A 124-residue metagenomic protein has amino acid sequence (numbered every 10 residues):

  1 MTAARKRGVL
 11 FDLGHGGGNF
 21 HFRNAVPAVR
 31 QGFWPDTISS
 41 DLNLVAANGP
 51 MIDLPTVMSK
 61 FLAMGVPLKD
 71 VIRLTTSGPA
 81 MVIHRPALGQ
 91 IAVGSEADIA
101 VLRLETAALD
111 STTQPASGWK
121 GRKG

Functional and structural regions predicted by a protein language model:
M1-L10, N19-P35: Histidine/acidic residue-rich metal-binding segments in metalloenzymes
A3-K6, A92-V93, R122-K123: Solvent-exposed alpha-helices and their adjacent loops that cap or buttress functional pockets in soluble metabolic
L10-G14, I38-S39: Structural detector of well-ordered beta-strand residues that form the stable sheet scaffold of enzyme domains
G14, G49, G89, P115-G118 (+1 more regions): Glycine-centered flexibility motif
G14-G18, N43-V45: Active-site beta-loop-alpha junctions enriched in small/polar residues
G16-G18, G78-M81, L109-T112: A short linear-motif detector with a strong N-terminal bias
R23-L104: His/Asp/Glu-enriched, well-ordered alpha-helical/loop segment that forms or immediately abuts the divalent-metal
E96-G124: C-terminal cap of metal-dependent C-N hydrolases
